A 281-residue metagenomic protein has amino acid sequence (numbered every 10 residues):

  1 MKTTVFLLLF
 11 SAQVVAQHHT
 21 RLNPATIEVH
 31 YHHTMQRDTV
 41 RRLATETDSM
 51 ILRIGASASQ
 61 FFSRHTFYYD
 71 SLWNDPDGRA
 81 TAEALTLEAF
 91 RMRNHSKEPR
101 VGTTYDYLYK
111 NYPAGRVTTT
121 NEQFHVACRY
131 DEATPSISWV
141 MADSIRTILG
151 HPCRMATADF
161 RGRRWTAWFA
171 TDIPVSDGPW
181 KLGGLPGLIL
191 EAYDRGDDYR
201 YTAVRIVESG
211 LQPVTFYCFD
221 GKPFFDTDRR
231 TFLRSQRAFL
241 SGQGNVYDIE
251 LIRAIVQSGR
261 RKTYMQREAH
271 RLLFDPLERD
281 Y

Functional and structural regions predicted by a protein language model:
M1-Q13: Sec-dependent N-terminal signal peptides
Q17-S136, A142-I145, P152, D197-Y281: Extracellular or lumenal secretory-pathway regions
Y31-H33, R154-D159, L190-Y193: Short beta-strand segments that buttress and anchor functional surface loops
V101-T103, R163, G184-L188: A generic structural signal for short beta-strands and their flanking turns/coil linkers
C128-A170, S176-G178: Extended beta-strand-rich segments in extracellular/periplasmic secretory proteins, especially within noncatalytic
T166, P174, E191-G196: Extended serine/threonine-enriched, polar tracts that run as long, contiguous segments within proteins
S176-K181, P213-Y217: Short, solvent-exposed secondary-structure boundary/capping segments
G184-L190, G196-Y199: A recognition module on extended beta-rich or small alphabeta surfaces enriched in W/G with H and D/E
